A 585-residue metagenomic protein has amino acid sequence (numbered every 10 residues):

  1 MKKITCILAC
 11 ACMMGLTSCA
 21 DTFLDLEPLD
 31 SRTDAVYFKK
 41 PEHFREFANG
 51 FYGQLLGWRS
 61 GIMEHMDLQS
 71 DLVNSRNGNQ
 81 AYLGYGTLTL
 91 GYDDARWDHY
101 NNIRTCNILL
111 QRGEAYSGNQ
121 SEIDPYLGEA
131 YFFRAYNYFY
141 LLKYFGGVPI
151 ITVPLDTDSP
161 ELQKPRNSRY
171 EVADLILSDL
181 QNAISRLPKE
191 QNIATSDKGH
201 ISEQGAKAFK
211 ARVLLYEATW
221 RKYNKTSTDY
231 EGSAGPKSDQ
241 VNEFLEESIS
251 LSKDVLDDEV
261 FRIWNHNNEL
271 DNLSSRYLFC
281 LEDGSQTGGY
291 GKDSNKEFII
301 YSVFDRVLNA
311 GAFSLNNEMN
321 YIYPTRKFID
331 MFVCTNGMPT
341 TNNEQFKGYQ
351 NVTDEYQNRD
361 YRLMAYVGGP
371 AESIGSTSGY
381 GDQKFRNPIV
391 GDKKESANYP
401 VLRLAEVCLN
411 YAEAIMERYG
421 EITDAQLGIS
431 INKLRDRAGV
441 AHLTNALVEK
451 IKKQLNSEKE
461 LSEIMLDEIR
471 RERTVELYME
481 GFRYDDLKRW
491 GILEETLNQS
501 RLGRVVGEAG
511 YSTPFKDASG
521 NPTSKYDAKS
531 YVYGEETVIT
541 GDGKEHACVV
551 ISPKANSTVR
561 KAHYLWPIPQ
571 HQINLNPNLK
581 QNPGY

Functional and structural regions predicted by a protein language model:
M1-P28: Bacterial Sec-dependent N-terminal signal peptides
I4-I7, L16-S18, S117-Y131, E246-D254 (+3 more regions): Secondary-structure transition into beta-strands, especially the periplasmic turns and strand N-termini that construct
C19, H99, L175-L177, K198 (+5 more regions): Long, intrinsically disordered, low-complexity segments
A20-Q80, V148, T152, H200-G375 (+1 more regions): An aromatic- and glycine-enriched ligand-binding surface/loop that stacks and positions planar moieties
V36-G57, R76-F145, S159-K198, V352 (+5 more regions): Conserved, well-structured interaction surfaces
H43-E46, G50, N101-I108, E171 (+15 more regions): Extracytoplasmic/secreted proteins, especially bacterial periplasmic and envelope-associated proteins
Y140, Y144-G147, Y216, W220-Y223 (+3 more regions): Alpha-helix C-terminal capping/termination sites
A405-Y411, E421-I451, L493: Active/binding-pocket-proximal capping segment
